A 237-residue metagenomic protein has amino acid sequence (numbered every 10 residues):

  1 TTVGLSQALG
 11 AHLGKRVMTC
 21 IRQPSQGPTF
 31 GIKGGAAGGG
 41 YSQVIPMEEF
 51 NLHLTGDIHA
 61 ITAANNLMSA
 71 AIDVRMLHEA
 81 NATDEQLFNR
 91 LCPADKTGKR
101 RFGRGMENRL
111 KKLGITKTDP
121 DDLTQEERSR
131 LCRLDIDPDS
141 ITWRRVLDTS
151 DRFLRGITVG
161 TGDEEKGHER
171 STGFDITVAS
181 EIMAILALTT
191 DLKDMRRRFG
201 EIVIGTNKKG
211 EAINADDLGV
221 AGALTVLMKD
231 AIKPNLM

Functional and structural regions predicted by a protein language model:
T1-M237: Flexible phosphate-sensing "switch/lid" loops adjacent to ATP/NTP-binding sites across phosphate-transfer
